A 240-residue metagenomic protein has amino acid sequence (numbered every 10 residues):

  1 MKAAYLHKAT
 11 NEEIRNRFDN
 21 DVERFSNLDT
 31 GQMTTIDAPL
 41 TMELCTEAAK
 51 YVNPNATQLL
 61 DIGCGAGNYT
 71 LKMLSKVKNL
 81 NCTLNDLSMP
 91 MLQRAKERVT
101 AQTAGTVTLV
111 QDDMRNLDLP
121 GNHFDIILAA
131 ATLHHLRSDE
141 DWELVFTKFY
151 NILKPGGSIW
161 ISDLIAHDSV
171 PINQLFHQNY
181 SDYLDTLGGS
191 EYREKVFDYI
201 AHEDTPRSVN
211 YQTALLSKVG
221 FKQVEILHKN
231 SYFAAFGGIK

Functional and structural regions predicted by a protein language model:
M1-N53, K72: Conserved class I S-adenosyl-L-methionine
Q58-N116: Class I SAM-dependent methyltransferase SAM/SAH-binding core
L119-I127: A short acidic, Gly/Pro-enriched loop at the edge of an enzyme's catalytic core that lines a small-molecule cofactor
A129-L133, I161: A short beta-strand submotif of the Rossmann-like class I SAM-dependent methyltransferase core that lines
H134-S138: A short His-aromatic
E143-P155: A short glycine-rich, Lys/Arg-flanked "PGG" loop and its adjoining helix->strand segment in the class I
S162-K218: C-terminal alpha-helical "lid/dimerization" subdomain adjacent to the S-adenosyl-L-methionine
S217-K240: Core SAM-dependent methyltransferase catalytic element
